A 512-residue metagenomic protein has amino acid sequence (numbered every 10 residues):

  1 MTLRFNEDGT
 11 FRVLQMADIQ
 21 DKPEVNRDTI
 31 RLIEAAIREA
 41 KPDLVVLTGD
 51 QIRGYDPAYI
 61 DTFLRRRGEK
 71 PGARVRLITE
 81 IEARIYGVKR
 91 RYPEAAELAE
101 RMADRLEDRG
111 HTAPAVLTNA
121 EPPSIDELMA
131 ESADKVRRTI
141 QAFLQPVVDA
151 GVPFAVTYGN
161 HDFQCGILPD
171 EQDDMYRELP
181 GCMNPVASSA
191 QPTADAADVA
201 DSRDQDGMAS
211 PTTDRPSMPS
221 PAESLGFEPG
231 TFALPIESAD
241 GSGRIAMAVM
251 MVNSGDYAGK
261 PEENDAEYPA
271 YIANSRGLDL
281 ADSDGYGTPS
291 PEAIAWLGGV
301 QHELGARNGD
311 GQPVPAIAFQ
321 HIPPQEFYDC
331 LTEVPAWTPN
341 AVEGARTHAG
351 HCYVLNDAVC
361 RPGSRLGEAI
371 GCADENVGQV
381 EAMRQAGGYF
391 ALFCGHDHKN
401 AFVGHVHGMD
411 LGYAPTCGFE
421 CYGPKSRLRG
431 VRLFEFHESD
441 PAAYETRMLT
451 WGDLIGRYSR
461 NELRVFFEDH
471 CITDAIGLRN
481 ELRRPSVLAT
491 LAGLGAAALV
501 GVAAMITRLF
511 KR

Functional and structural regions predicted by a protein language model:
M1-A40, V45-L117: Internal alpha/beta domain cores that form substrate/cofactor-binding pockets in large enzymes and binding proteins
M1-N26, R307-V314, F319-C372, H437-E438 (+3 more regions): Mobile, glycine- and charge-enriched loop segments and immediately flanking short secondary-structure elements within
T2, A196, M208, T213 (+4 more regions): Binuclear metal-dependent phosphoesterase catalytic core
T10-Q20, A246-K260, F319, D410-T416: Active-site-proximal beta-strand elements of phosphoester/diester hydrolases
K22-E24, R53-D56, V156-L168, Y257-K260 (+4 more regions): Active-site environment of divalent metal-dependent phosphoester hydrolases
K41, A248-M250, D265-G395: His/acidic metal-ligating clusters that form di-metal
R67-D310, A341-V342, E435: Extended active-site neighborhood of metal-dependent phosphoesterases/phosphodiesterases
S486-L509: Hydrophobic alpha-helical topogenic segments used for membrane insertion/localization
